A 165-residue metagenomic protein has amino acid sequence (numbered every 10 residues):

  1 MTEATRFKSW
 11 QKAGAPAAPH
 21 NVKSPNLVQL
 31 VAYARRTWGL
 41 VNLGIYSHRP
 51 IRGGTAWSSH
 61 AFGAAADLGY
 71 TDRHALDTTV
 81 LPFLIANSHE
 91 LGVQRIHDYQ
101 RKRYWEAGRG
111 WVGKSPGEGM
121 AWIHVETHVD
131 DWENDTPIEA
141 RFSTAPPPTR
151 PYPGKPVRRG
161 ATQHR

Functional and structural regions predicted by a protein language model:
M1-A107, M120-W132: Secreted/periplasmic proteins that engage bacterial cell-wall peptidoglycan
W111-H164: Active-site or metal-binding loop neighborhoods of secreted/extracellular toxin and effector enzymes
